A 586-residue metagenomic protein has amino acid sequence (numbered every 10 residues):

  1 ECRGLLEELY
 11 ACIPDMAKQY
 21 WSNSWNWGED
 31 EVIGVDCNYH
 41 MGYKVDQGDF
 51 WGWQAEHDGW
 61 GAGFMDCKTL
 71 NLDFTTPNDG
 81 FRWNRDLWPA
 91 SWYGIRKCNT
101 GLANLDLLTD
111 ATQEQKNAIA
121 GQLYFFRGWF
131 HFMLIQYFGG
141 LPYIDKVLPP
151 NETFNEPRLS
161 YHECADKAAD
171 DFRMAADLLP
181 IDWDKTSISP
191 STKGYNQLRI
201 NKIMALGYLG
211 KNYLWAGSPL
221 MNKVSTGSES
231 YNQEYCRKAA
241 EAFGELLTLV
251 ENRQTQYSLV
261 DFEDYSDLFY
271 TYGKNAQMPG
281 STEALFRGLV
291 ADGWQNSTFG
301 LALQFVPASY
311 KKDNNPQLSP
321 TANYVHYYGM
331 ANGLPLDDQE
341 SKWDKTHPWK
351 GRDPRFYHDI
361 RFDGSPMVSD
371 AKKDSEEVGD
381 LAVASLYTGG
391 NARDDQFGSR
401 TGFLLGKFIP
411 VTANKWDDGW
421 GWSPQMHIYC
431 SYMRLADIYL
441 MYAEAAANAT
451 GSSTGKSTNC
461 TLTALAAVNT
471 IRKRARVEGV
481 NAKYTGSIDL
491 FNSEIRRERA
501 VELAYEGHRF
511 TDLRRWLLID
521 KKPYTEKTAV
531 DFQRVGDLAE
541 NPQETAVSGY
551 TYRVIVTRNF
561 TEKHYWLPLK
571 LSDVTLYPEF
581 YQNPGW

Functional and structural regions predicted by a protein language model:
E1-A62, L141, R199-G389, P523-V535 (+2 more regions): An aromatic- and glycine-enriched ligand-binding surface/loop that stacks and positions planar moieties
G4, A11-A17, W21, D49-F138 (+7 more regions): Conserved, well-structured interaction surfaces
M41, S91-G94, K167-A169, T192-Q197 (+6 more regions): Long, intrinsically disordered, low-complexity segments
F81, T346-I471: C-terminal substrate/ligand-recognition segments
K97, C164, D171, S225 (+4 more regions): Alpha-helical solenoid repeat scaffolds, predominantly canonical TPR units
H131-L134, G140, I144, H162 (+2 more regions): Aromatic-lined, polymer-binding surfaces characteristic of secreted/periplasmic polysaccharide-degrading enzymes
I135-Q136, G140-P142, W183, W215-V224 (+1 more regions): Short coil/turn linking the two alpha-helices of tandem helical-hairpin repeats
